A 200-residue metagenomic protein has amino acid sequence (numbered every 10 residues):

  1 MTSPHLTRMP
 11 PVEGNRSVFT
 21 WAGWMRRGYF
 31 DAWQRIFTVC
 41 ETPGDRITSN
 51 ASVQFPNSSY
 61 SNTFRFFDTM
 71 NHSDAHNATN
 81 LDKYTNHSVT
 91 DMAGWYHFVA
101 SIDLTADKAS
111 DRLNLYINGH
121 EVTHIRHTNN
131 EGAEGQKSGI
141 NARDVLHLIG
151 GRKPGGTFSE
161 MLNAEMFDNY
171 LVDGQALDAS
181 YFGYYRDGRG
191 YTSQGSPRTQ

Functional and structural regions predicted by a protein language model:
M1-P4, D107-A109, R126-T128, E165-Q200: Extended recognition patches within non-cytosolic domains
T2-R65, A106-A109, Q175-S180: Extracellular glycan-recognition modules
R8-P11, D82-T90, Q136-K137: Beta-strand-rich interaction surfaces with strong enrichment in secreted/lumenal proteins
W21-Y29, F98-A100, I149, M166-L171 (+1 more regions): Short hydrophobic/aromatic patches on beta-strands that form ligand-binding or substrate-lining surfaces
F66-H97, G156: Short, aromatic/His-centered strand-loop micro-motif at the edge of beta-sheets
M70-A75, G139-F167: Extracellular glycan-interaction patches encoded by glycine-rich segments
G94-N114, V172-A176: Localized edge beta-strand/strand-to-loop motifs within extracellular or lumenal beta-rich domains
A109, L113, I117-V145, R189-T199: Short, solvent-exposed beta-strand-to-loop segments that form ligand-recognition rims of beta-rich domains
